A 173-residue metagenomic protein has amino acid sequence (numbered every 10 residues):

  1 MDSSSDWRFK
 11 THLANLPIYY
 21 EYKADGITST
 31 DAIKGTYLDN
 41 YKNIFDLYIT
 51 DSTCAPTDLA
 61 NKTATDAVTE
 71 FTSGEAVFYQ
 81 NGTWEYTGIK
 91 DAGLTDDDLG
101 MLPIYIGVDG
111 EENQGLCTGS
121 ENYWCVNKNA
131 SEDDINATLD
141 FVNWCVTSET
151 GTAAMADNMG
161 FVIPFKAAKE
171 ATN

Functional and structural regions predicted by a protein language model:
M1-T30, A76: Extracytoplasmic/periplasmic solute-binding protein
S29-A60: Glycine-centered hinge/linker elements that transmit conformational signals in sensory and ligand-binding systems
D58-S73: Short helix-initiation/N-cap motifs at beta->coil->alpha
A64, N81-Y86, S120-N122: Beta->alpha turn/N-cap motifs
A67-F71, E85-G88, T138, V142 (+1 more regions): Short, hydrophobic alpha-helical packing/hinge segments within bilobed ligand-binding/sensory domains
S73-N81, D97: Alpha-to-beta junction loops
A92-N158: Extracytoplasmic/periplasmic substrate-recognition and gating elements
T150-A153, A167-N173: Extracellular/periplasmic bilobal clamshell ligand-binding domains
